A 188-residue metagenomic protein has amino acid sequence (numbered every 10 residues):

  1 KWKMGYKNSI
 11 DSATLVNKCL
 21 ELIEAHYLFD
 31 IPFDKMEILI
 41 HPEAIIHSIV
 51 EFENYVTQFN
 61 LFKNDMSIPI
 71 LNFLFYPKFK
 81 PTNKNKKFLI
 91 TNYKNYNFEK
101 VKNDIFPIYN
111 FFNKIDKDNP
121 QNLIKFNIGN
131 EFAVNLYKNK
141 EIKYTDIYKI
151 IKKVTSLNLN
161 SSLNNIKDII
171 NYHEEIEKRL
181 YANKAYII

Functional and structural regions predicted by a protein language model:
K1-I188: Catalytic, metal-anchored helix/loop core of enzyme active sites in primary metabolism
